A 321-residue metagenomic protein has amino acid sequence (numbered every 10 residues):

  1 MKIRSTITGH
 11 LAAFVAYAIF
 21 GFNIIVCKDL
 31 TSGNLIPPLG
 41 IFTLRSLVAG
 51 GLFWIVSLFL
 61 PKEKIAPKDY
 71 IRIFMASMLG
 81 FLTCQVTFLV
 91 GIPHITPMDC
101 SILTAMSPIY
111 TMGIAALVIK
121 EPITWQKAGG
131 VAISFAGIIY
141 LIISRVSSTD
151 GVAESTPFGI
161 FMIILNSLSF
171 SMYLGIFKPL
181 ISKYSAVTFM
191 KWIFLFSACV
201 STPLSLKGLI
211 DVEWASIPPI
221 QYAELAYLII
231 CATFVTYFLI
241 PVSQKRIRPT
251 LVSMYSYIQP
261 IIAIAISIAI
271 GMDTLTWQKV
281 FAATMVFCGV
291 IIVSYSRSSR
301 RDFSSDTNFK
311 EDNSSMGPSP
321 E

Functional and structural regions predicted by a protein language model:
M1-T43, V152-P179, C199, P203 (+1 more regions): Glycine-/small-residue-enriched transmembrane alpha-helix faces in small-molecule transporters and effluxers
S5-G9, N34-L39, T43, I65-I71 (+3 more regions): Juxtamembrane helix-entry segments on the extracytoplasmic side of multipass membrane proteins
A13, L44, F81, Q85-V86 (+3 more regions): Helix-helix packing/entry segments at the starts of transmembrane helices
N23-I24, W54-T104, Y140, I229-I247: Specific transmembrane alpha-helical segments of multi-pass solute transporters/efflux pumps, especially DMT/EamA
L30, I41, G91, T96 (+7 more regions): Hydrophobic/aromatic residues within transmembrane alpha-helices of multi-pass small-molecule transporters
N34-T83, Y110, S169-I176, M190-L209 (+1 more regions): Transmembrane alpha-helices of multi-pass small-molecule transport proteins
L52, V56-S57, P61-K62, S107-A132 (+1 more regions): C-terminal transmembrane-helix exit sites in multi-pass transporters
F53, F74, I123-R145, S201 (+3 more regions): Hydrophobic transmembrane alpha-helices of multi-pass small-molecule transport proteins
